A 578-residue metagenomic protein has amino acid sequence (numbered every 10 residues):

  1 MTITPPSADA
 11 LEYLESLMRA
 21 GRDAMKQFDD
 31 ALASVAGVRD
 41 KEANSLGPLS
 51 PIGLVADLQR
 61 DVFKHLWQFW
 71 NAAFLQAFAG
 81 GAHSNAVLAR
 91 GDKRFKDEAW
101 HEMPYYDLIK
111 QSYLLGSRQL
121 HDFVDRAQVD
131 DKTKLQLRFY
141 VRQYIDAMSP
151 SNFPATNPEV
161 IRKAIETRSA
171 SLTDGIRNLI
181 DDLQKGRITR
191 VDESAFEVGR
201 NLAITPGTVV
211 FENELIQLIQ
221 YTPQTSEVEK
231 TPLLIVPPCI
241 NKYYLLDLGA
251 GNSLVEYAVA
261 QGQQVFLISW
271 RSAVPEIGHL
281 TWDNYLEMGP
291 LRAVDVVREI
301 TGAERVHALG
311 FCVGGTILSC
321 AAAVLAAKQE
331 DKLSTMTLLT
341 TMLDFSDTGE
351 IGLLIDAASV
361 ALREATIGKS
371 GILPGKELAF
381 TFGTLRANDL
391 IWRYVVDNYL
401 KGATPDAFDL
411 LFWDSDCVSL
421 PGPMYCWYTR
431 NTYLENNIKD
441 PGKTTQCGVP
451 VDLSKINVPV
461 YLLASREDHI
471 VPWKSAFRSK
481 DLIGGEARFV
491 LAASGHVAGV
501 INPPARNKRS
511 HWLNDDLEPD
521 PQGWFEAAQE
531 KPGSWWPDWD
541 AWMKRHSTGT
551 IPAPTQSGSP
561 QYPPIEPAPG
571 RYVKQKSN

Functional and structural regions predicted by a protein language model:
M1-I216, V228-E229, F266, S479 (+4 more regions): Amphipathic, low-complexity, repeat-rich surface-exposed segments
V129-R162, E299, A303, I317 (+3 more regions): Alpha/beta-hydrolase-fold enzymes
V228-C239: Short beta-strand element of the alpha/beta-hydrolase
D247-V265: Short amphipathic alpha-helix adjacent to the substrate-entry channel of hydrolases
I277-T301: Alpha/beta-hydrolase active-site loop
V294-G314: Alpha/beta-hydrolase fold nucleophile elbow
I456, L462-A464, D468: Short beta-strand/loop motif that positions the catalytic acidic residue of the alpha/beta-hydrolase fold
P472-L482, A493: Short alpha-helix in the alpha/beta-hydrolase fold that links the catalytic acid
